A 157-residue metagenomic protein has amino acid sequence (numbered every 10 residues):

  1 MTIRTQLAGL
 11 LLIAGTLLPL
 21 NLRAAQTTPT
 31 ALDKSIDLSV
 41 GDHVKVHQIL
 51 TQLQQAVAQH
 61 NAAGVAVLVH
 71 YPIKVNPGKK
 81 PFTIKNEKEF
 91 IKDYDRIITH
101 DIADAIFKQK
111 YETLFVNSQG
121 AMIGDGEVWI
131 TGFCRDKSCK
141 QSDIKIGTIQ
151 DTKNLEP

Functional and structural regions predicted by a protein language model:
M1-L10: Bacterial N-terminal signal peptides that target proteins for export
G9-P19: Bacterial N-terminal signal peptides
L20-A24: Sec/Tat signal peptide C-region and signal peptidase I cleavage site
A25-Q55, A66-P157: C-terminal-biased regions
A58-Q59: Charged, alpha-helical scaffolding/interaction elements associated with membrane systems
